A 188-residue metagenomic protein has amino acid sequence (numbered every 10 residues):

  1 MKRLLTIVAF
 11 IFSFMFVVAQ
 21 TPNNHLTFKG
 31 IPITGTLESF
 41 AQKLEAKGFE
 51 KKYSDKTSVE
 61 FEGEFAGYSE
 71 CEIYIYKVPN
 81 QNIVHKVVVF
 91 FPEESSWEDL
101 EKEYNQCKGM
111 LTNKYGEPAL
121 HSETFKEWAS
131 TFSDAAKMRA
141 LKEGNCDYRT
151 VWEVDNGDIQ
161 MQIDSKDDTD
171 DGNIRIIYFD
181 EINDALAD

Functional and structural regions predicted by a protein language model:
L4-V17: Sec-dependent N-terminal signal peptides
F10, A66-G67, V78-N80, L141-E143 (+1 more regions): Sterically constrained small-residue positions within well-ordered secondary structures of folded domains
F14-V18, P32, L44, F65 (+1 more regions): Prokaryotic Sec-type signal peptides and long signal-anchor helices with extended Leu/Ile/Val-rich h-regions
Q20-S58, P92-D188: Non-cytosolic coordination micro-motifs
G63-C107: Mid-chain, structured segments of secreted extracytoplasmic proteins
